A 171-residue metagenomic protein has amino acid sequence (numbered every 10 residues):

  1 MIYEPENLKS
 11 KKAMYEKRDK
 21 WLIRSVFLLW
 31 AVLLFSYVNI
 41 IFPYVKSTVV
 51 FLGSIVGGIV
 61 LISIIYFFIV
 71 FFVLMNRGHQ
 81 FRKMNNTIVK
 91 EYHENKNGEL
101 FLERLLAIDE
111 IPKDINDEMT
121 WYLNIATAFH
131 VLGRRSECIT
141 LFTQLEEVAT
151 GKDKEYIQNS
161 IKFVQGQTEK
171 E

Functional and structural regions predicted by a protein language model:
Y3-E4, G57-I64, K90-R104: Helix-turn-helix repeat elements of alpha-solenoid scaffolds
A13-W21, I41, S63-K90: Transmembrane-cytosolic junction motif
D19-F42: Canonical alpha-helical transmembrane segments of integral membrane proteins
S36-I55: Membrane-interfacial hairpin junctions
H79-Q80, N116-D117, D153-S160: Structural signature of alpha-solenoid helical repeat junctions
T87-I88, I125, I161: Structural register within alpha-helical repeat arrays
E91-Y92, F129, Q165: Residue at a conserved register position within TPR or TPR-like alpha-solenoid repeats
